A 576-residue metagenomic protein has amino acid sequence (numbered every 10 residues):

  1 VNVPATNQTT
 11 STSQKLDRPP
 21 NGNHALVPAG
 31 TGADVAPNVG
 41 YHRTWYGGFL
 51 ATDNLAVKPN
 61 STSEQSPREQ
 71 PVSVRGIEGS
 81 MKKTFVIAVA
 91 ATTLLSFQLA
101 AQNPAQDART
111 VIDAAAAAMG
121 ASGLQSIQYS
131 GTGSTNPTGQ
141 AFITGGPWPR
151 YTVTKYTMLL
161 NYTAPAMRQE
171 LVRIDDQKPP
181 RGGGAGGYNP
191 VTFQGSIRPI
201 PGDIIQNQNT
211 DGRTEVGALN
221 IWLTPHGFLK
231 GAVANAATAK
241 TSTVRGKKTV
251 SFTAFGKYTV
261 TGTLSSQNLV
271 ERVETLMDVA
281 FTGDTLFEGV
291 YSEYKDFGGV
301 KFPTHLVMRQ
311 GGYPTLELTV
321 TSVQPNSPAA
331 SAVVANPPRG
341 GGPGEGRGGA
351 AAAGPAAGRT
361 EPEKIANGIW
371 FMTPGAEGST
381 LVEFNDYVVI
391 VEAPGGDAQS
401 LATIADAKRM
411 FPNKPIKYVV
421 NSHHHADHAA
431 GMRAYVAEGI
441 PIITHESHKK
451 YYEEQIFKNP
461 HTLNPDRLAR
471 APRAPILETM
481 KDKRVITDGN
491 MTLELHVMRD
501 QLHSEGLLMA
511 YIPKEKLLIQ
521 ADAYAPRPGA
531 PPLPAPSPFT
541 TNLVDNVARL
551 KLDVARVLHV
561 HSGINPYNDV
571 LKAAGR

Functional and structural regions predicted by a protein language model:
V1-N2, H42-F49, N54, K58 (+7 more regions): Non-transmembrane domains of secretory- and envelope-associated proteins
A88-S96: Bacterial N-terminal signal peptides
N103-D113, R181-L269, M277-G283, N336-P355 (+2 more regions): Flexible, processing/modification-adjacent segments and terminal tails in exported/periplasmic/extracellular proteins
A117, A121-D211, T238-T243: N-terminal mature ectodomain segment of secretory-pathway/periplasmic proteins
R245-A335, L508-P513, Q520-A521, P526-R527 (+1 more regions): Gly/Pro-enriched, hydrophobic low-complexity segments that function as extracytoplasmic propeptides/linkers
E363-A407, L507-P526: Conserved beta-strand hairpin/beta-sheet module of binuclear metal-dependent hydrolase folds, prominently
D386-V389, A398-I443, R549-V554: Active-site metal-binding motif and surrounding structural segment of the metallo-beta-lactamase
V544-R576: Divalent-metal (often Zn2+) His-rich catalytic cores of metallo-beta-lactamase-fold enzymes
